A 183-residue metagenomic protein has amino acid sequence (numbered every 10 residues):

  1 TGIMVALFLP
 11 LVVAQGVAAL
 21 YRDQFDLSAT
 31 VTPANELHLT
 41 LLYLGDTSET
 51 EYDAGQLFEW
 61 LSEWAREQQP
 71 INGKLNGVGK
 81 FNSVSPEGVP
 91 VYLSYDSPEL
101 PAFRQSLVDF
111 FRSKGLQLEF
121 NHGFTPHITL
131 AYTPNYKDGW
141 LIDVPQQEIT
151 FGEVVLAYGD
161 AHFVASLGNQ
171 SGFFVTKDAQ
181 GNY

Functional and structural regions predicted by a protein language model:
T1-Y183: Histidine-dependent nucleotide/RNA phosphoesterase domain, centered on the 2H-phosphoesterase fold with its duplicated
